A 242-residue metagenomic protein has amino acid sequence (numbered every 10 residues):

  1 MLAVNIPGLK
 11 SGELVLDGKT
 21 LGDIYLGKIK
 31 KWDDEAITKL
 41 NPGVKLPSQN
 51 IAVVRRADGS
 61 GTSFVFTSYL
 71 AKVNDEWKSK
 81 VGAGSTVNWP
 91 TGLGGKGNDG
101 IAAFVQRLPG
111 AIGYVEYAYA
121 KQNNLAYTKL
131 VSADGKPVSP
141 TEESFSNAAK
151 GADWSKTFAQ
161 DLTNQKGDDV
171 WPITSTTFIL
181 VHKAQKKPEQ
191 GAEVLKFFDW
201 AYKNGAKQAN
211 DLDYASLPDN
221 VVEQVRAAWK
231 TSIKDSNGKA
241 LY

Functional and structural regions predicted by a protein language model:
M1-Y242: Flexible loop/hinge segments at secondary-structure junctions
